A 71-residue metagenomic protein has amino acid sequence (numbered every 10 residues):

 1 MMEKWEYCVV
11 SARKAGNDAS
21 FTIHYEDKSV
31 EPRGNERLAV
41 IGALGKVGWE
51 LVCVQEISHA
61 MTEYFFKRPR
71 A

Functional and structural regions predicted by a protein language model:
M1-A71: Terminus-proximal functional modules
